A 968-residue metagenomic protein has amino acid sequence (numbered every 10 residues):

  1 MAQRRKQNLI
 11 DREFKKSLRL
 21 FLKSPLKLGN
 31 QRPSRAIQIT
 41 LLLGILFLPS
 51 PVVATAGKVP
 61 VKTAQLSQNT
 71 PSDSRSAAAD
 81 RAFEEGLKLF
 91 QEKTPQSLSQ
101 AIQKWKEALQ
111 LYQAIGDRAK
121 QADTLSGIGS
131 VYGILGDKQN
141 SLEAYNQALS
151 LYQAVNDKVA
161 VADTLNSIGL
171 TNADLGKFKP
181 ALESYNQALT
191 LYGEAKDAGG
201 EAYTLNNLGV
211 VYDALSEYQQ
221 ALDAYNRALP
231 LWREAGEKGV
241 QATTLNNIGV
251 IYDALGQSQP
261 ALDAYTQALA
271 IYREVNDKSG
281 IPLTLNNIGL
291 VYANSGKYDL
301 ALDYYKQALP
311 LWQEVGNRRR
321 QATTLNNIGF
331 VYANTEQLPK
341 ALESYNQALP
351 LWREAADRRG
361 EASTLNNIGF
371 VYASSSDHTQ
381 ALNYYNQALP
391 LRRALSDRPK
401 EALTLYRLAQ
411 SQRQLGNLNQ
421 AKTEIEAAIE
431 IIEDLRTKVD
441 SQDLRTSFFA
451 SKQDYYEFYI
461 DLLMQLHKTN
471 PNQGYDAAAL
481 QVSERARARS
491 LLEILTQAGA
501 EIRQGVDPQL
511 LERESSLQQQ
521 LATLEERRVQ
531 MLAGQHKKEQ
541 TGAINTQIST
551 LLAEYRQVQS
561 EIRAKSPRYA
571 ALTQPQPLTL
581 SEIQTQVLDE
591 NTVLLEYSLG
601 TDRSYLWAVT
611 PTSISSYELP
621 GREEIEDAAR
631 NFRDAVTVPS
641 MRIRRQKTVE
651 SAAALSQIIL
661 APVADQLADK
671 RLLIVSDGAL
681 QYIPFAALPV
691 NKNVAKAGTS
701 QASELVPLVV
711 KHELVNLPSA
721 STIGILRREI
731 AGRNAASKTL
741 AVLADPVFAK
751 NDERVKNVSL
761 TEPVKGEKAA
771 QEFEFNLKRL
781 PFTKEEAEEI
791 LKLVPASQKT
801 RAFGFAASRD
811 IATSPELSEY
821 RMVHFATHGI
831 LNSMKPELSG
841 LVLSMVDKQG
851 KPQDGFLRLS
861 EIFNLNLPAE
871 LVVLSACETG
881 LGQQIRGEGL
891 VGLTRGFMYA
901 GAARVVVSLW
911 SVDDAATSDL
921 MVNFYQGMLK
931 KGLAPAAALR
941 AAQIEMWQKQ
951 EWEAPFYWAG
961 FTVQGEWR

Functional and structural regions predicted by a protein language model:
K58-V59, T63-Q68, L418-L714, A720-Q771 (+1 more regions): Amphipathic alpha-helical protein-protein interaction segments
D80-T94, A119-I134, V159-D174, G199-A214 (+8 more regions): Conserved alpha-helical positions within TPR/SEL1-like repeat arrays
E143, I730, N734, T739 (+1 more regions): An often Trp-containing, charged/polar helix-loop segment at the C-terminal end of enzyme catalytic cores
Y145, Y185, Y225, A543-T546 (+5 more regions): A domain-level signal for caspase-like cysteine endopeptidase catalytic cores and their zymogen-processing architecture
Q576-L580, I643-A654, F773-L838, L843-N864 (+1 more regions): Functional beta-strand-loop-alpha-helix junction segments that form "active/interaction loops" within catalytic
S721-I723, R821-N923: Catalytic cores of nucleophile-dependent amide-cleaving enzymes
